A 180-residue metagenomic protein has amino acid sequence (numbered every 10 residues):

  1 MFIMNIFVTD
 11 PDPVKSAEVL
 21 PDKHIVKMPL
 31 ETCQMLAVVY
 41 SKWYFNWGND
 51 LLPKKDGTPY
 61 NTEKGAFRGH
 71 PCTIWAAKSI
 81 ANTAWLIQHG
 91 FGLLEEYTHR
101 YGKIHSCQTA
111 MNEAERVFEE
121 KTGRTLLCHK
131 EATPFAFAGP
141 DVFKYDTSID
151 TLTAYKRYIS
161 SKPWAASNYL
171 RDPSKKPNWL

Functional and structural regions predicted by a protein language model:
M1-G69, T73-L180: Sequence termini and other peripheral, non-core segments
